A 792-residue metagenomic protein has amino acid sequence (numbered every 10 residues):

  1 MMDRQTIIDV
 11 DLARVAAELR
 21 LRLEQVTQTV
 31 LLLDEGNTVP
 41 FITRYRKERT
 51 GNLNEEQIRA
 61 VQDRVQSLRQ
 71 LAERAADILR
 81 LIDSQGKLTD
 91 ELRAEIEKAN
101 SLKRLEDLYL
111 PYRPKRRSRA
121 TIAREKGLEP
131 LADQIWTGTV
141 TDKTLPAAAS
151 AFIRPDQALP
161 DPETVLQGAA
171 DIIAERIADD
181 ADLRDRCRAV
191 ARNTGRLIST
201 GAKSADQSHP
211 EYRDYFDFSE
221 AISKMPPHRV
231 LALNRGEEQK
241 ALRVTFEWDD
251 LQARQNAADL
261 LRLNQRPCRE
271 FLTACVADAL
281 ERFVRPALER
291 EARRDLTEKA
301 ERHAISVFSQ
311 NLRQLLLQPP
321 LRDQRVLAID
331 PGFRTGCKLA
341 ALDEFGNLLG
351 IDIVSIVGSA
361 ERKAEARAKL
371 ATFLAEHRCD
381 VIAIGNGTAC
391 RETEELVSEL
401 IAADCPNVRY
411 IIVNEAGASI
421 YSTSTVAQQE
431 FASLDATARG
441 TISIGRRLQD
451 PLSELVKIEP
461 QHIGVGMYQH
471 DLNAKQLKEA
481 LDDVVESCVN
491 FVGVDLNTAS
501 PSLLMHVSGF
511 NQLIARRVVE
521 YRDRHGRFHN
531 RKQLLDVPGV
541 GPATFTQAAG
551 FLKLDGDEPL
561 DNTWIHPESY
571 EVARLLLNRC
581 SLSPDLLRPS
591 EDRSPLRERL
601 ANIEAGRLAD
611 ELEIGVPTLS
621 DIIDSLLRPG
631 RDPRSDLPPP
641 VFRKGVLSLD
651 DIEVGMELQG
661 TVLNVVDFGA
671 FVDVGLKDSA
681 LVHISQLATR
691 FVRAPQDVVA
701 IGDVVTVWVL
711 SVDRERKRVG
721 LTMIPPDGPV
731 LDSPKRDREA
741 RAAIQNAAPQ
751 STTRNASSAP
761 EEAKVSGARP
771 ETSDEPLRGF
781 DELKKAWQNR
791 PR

Functional and structural regions predicted by a protein language model:
M1-T27, D34: Generic start-of-chain signal for non-secretory N-termini
D3-D11, R69-K87, E97, Q429-R527 (+4 more regions): Long, highly charged, low-complexity intrinsically disordered interaction regions that mediate electrostatic DNA/RNA
R22-L23, E35-G36, L102-K103, R116 (+17 more regions): Short flexible coil/turn linkers enriched for glycine and charged/polar residues that connect secondary-structure
F41, N54-A60, S67-A328, G332-L434 (+1 more regions): Duplex nucleic acid-engaging cores and interfaces of nucleic-acid transaction enzymes
Y45-K47, W136, D249, P331 (+11 more regions): Short, ordered loop/turn segments at secondary-structure junctions
L81, E95-K98, L105-Y109, G236-L251 (+3 more regions): Structured, non-catalytic alpha/beta "coupling" segments that mediate domain-domain communication and provide generic
A189-R196, I329-F333, G387-A389, I412-I420 (+5 more regions): A glycine-rich phosphate-binding loop feature that marks nucleotide/adenosyl-phosphate handling sites
L554-R792: Single-stranded RNA-binding regions, centering on S1/OB-family and related RNA-binding modules
